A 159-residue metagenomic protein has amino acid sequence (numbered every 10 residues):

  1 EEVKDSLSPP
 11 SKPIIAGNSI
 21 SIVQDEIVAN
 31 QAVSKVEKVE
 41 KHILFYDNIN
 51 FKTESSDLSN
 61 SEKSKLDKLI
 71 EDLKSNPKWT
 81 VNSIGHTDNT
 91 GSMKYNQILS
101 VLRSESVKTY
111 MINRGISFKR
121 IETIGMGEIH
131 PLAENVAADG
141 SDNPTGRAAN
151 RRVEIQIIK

Functional and structural regions predicted by a protein language model:
E1-T80: Periplasmic peptidoglycan-binding/tethering modules of Gram-negative envelope proteins
D57-S64, I84-K159: Periplasmic OmpA-like peptidoglycan-binding domain that tethers envelope proteins to the cell wall
